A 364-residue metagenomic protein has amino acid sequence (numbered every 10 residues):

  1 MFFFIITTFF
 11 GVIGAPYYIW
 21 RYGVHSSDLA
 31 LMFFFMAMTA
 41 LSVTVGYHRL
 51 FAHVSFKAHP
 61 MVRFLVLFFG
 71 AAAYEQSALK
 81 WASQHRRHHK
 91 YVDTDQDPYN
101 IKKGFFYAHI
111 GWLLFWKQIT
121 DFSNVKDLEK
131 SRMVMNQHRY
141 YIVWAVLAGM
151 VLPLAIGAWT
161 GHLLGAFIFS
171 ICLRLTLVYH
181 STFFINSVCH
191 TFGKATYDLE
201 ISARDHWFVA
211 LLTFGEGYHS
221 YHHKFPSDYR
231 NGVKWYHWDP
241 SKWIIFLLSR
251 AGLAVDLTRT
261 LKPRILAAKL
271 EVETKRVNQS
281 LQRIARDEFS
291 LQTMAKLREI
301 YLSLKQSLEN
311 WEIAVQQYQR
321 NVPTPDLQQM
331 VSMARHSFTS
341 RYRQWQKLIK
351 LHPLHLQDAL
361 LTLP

Functional and structural regions predicted by a protein language model:
M1-F183, Y229-P364: Non-catalytic, topology-defining segments of multipass membrane proteins
F56, V188-F192: Juxtamembrane helix-loop transition segments at the membrane interface in multi-pass membrane proteins
Q118, S220-H223: Short Cys/His-centered divalent metal-binding micro-motifs
L128-M133, F192-Y218, F225: Active-site-proximal inter-transmembrane loops
